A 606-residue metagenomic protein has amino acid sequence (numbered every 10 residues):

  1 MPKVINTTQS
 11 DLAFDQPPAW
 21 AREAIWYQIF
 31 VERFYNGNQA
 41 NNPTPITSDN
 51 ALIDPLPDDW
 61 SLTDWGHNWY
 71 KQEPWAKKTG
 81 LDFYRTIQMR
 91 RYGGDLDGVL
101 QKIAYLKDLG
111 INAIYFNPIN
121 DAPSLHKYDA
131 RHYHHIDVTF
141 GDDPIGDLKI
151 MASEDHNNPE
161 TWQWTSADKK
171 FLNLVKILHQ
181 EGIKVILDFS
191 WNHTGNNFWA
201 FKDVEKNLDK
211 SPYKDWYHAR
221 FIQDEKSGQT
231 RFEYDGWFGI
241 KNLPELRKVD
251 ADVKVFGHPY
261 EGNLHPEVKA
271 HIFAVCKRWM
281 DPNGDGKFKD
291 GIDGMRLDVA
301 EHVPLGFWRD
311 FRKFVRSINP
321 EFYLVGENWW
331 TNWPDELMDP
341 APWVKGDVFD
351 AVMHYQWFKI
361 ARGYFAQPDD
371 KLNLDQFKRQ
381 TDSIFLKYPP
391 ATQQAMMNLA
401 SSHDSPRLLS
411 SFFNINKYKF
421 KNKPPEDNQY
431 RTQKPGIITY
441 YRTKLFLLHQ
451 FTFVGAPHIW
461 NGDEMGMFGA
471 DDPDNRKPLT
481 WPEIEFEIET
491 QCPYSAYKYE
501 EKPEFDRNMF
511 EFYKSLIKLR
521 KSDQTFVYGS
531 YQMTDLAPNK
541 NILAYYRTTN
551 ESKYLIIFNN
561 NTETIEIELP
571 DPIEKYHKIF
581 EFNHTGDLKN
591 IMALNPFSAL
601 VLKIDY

Functional and structural regions predicted by a protein language model:
P2-I183, N192, K277, F597: N-terminal structural segment of carbohydrate-active enzymes
A21, G37-T86, W330, K378-Q380 (+1 more regions): Loop/helix patches that line or flank the sugar-binding groove of alpha-linked glycan CAZymes
R22, N38-L62, A122-D142, W191-I240 (+2 more regions): Aromatic- and acidic-residue-enriched segments that line the glycan-binding/catalytic groove of carbohydrate-active
I25, K589-Y606: C-terminal beta-strand-rich structural cap/linker in extracellular carbohydrate-active enzymes
I25-Y27, I114-F116, V185-L187, M295 (+4 more regions): Hydrophobic faces of well-ordered beta-strands that scaffold small-molecule active sites in alpha/beta enzyme cores
I29, L106, F116, Y133 (+9 more regions): Conserved, mostly hydrophobic/aromatic
G80-D97, H132-D168, N242-K269, D293-V303 (+2 more regions): The substrate-binding groove and active-site-proximal loops of carbohydrate-active enzymes, especially glycoside
V175-H179, I183, N192-H193, E205-L208 (+6 more regions): Active-site-proximal helices and loops of the catalytic beta/alpha 8
